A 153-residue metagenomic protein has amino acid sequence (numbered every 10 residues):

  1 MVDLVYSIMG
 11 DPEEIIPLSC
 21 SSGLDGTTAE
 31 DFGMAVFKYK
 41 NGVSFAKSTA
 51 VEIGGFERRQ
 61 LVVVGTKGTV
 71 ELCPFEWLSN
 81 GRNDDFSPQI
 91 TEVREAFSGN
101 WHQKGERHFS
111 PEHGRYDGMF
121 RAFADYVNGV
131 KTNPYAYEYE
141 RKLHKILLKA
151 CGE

Functional and structural regions predicted by a protein language model:
M1-R58, E138-R141: Rossmann-like dinucleotide-binding domain that binds NAD(P)(H)
G10-E13, F32, C73-W77, A122: A general secondary-structure boundary signal
G10-E14, G42, G68, T132 (+1 more regions): Generic structural signal for secondary-structure transition and capping sites
S22, R107-P111, G129-N133: Active-site rim elements
D25-A29, Y39-M119: NAD(P)-dinucleotide binding in Rossmann-like oxidoreductases
K40, G118-E153: C-terminal helix-rich "cap/oligomerization" subdomain common to oxidoreductases
